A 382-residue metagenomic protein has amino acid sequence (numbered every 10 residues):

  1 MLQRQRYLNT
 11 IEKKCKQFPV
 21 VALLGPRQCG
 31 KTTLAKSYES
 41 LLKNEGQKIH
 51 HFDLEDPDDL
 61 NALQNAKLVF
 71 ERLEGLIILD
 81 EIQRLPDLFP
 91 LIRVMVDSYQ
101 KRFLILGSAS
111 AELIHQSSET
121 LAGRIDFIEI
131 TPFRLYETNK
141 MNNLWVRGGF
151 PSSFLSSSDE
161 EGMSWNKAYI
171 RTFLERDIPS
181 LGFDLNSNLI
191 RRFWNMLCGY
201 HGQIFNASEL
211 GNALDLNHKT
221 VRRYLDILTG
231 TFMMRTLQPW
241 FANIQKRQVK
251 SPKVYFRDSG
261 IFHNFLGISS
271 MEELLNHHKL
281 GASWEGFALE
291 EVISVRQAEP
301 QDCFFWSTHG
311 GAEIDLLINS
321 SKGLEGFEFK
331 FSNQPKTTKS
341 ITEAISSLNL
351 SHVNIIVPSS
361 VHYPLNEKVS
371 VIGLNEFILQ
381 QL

Functional and structural regions predicted by a protein language model:
L2-C15: Pre-Walker A adenine-sensing motif
L23: Hydrophobic anchor at the beta1->P-loop junction of P-loop NTPases
P26: P-loop (Walker A) phosphate-binding loop of NTP-binding proteins
K31: Conserved lysine of the Walker
L34: Hydrophobic positions on the alpha1 helix immediately C-terminal to the Walker A/P-loop
A62-L104: Conserved nucleotide-sensing/catalytic segment adjacent to the nucleotide-binding pocket in NTP-handling enzymes
A111-D126: Short regulatory helix/loop adjacent to the ATP-binding pocket of P-loop NTPases
D159-G323: Accessory nucleic acid-recognition modules appended to NTPase machines
